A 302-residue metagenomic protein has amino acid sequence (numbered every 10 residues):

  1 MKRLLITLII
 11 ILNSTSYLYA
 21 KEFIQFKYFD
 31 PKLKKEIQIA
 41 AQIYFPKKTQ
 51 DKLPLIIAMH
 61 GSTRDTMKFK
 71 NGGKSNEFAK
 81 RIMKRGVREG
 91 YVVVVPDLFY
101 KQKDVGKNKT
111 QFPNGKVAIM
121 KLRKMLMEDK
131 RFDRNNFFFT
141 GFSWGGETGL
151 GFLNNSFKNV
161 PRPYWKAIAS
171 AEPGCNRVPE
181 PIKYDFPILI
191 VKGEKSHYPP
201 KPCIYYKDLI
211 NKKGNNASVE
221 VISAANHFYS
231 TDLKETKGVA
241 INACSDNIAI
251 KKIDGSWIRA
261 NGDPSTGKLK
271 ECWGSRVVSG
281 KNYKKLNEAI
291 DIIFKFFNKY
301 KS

Functional and structural regions predicted by a protein language model:
A20-Q50: N-terminal cap/lid segment of alpha/beta-hydrolase-fold proteins
T49-L53, A58-K103, S196-P200: Short substrate-entry loop that stabilizes the transition state in hydrolases
F78, K107-K130, G151: Alpha/beta-hydrolase active-site loop
R131-S143: Alpha/beta-hydrolase fold nucleophile elbow
G146-N159: Short glycine-enriched nucleophile-adjacent loop and the immediately C-terminal alpha-helix near the catalytic center
N159-C175: A conserved short beta-strand
Y184, I190-K192: Short beta-strand/loop motif that positions the catalytic acidic residue of the alpha/beta-hydrolase fold
N216-S302: C-terminal catalytic histidine-bearing segment of alpha/beta-hydrolase fold enzymes
